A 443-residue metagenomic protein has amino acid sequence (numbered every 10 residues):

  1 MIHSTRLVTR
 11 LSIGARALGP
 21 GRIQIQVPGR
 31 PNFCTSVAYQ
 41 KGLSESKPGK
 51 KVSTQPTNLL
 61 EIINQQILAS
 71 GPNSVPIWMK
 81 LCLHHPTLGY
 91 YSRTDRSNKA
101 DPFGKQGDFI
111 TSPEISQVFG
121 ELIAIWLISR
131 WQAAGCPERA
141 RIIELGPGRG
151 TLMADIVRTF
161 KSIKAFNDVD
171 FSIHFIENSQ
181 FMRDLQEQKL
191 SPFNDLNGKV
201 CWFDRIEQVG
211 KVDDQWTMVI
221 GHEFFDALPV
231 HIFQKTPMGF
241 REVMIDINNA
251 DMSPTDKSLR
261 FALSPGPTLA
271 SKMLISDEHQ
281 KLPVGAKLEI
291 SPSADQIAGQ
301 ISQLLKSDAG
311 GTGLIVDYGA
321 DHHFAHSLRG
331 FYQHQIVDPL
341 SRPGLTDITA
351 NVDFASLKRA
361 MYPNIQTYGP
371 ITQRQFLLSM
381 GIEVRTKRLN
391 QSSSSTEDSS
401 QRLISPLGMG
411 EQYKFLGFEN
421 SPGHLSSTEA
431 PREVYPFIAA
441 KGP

Functional and structural regions predicted by a protein language model:
I2-G14, G19-L145, R149-T217, F233 (+2 more regions): Rossmann-like AdoMet
E114, S271-P443: Long, Lys/Arg- and hydrophobic-enriched amphipathic alpha-helices
P147, H222-F224, V316-G319: Short, well-ordered beta-to-alpha junction loops that form the rim of enzyme active sites and present histidine/acidic
R183, L228-P229, H323: Conserved protein kinase catalytic core
D214-P237, L288, P292, Q296 (+2 more regions): A short SAM/SAH-binding and catalytic strip from SAM-dependent methyltransferases
M218-Q280, L328-P339: A mobile, often basic/glycine-rich helix-loop segment that functions as the active-site lid/recognition loop
